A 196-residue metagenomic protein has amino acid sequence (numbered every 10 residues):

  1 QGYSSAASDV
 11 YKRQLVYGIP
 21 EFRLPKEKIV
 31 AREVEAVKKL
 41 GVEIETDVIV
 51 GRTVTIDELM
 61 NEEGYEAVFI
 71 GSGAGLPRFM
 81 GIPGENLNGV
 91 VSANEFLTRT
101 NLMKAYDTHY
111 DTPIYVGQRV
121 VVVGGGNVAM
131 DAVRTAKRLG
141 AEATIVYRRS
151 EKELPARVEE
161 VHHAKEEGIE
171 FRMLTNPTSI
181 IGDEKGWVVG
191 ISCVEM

Functional and structural regions predicted by a protein language model:
Q1-A7, Y11: Single conserved hydrophobic/aromatic residue that forms the stacking wall/gate of nucleotide- or nucleobase-binding
A7, Y65-E66, G117: Local beta-strand N-terminus motif with an aromatic residue
S8-D9, G125, R148-S150: Cofactor-binding loop segments of dinucleotide-utilizing enzymes, especially the Rossmann-like FAD- and NAD(P)+-binding
G18-L24: Short glycine-enriched, charge-decorated loop/helix-capping segments at active-site entrances that position
E27-R78, E95, N101-D111, R138-M196: A Rossmann-like FAD-binding core segment of flavoenzymes
G81-T98: A short, gly/pro- and small-residue-rich
Y106-G140: Rossmann-like NAD(P)H-binding beta-loop-alpha module
